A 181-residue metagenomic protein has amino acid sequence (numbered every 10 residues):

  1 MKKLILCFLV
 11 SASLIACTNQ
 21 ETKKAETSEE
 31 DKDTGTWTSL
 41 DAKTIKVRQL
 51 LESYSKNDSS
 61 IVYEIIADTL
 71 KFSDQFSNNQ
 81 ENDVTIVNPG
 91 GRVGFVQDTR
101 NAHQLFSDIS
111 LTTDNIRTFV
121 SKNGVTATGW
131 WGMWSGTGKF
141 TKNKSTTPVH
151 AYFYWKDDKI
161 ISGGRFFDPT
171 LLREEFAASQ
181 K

Functional and structural regions predicted by a protein language model:
M1-I15: Sec-dependent bacterial lipoprotein signal peptides
C17-S60, E64: Short, low-complexity N-terminal intrinsically disordered segments enriched in polar/charged residues
Y63-T126: A solvent-exposed, acidic/Ser-Thr-rich amphipathic alpha-helical stretch
N123-V125, F153-I161: Short, solvent-exposed coil/turn segments at beta-strand boundaries
G129, K144-H150: Short, surface-exposed coil-to-beta transition loops
W131-T137: Generic short beta-strand segments
K139-K142: Short proline/glycine-enriched turn/loop segments at secondary-structure junctions
I161-K181: Low-complexity, intrinsically disordered terminal/linker segments enriched in charged and Gly/Pro repeats
